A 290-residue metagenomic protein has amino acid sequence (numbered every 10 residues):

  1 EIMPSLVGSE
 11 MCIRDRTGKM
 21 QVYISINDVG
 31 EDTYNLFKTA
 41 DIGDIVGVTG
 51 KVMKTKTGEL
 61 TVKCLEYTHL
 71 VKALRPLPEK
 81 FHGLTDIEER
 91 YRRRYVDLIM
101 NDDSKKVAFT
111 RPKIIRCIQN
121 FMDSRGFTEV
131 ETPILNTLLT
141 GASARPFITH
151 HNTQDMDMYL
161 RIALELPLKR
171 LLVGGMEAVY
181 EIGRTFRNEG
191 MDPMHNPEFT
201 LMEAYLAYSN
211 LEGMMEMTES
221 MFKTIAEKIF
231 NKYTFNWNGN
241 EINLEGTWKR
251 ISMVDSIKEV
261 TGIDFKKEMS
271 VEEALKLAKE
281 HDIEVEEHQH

Functional and structural regions predicted by a protein language model:
E1-G8, C12: Single conserved hydrophobic/aromatic residue that forms the stacking wall/gate of nucleotide- or nucleobase-binding
E10-D15, Y23-I24: Short, acidic/hydrophobic/Gly-rich beta-strand patch recurrent on exposed beta strands that often constitutes part
Y23-L139: Extended, charge-rich, solvent-exposed interface segments
K72, P76-E79, A163-T200: Conserved alpha/beta core surface patches that mediate binding of polyanionic ligands
D103-K113, R161-E181, E216-E219: Conserved pre-motif C helix in the palm subdomain of viral-like polymerases
T140-P146, M221-H290: Metal-assisted phosphate- and nucleotidyl-transfer catalytic regions
P146-E165: Acidic, His- and aromatic-enriched active-site or binding-groove loops in soluble protein domains that engage sugars
